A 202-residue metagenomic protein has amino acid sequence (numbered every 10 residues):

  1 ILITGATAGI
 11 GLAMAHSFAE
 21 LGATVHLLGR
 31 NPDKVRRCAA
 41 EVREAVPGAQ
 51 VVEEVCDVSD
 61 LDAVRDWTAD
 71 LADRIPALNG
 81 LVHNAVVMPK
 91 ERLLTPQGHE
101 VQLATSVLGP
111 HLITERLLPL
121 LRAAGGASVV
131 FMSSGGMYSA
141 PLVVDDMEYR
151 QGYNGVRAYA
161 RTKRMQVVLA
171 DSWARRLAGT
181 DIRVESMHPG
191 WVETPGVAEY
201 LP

Functional and structural regions predicted by a protein language model:
I1-I3, L81-V82: Conserved hydrophobic beta-strands of the Rossmann-like cofactor-binding core in SDR/related NAD(P)H-dependent
T7-G9: Conserved glycine-rich cofactor-binding loop
F18: Aromatic pocket-lining residues of Rossmann-like dinucleotide-binding sites
L21-R37: Conserved glycine-rich Rossmann-like NAD(P)H-binding loop of the short-chain dehydrogenase/reductase
P32, E54-A69: The beta1-alpha1 cofactor-binding region of Rossmann-like NAD(H)/NADP(H)-dependent oxidoreductases
V52, D66-D73, K90-R92, P96-A104: Active-site Tyr-X3-Lys motif and surrounding loop/helix of classical short-chain dehydrogenase/reductase
V86-E100, R122-P202: Catalytic loop of short-chain dehydrogenase/reductase
